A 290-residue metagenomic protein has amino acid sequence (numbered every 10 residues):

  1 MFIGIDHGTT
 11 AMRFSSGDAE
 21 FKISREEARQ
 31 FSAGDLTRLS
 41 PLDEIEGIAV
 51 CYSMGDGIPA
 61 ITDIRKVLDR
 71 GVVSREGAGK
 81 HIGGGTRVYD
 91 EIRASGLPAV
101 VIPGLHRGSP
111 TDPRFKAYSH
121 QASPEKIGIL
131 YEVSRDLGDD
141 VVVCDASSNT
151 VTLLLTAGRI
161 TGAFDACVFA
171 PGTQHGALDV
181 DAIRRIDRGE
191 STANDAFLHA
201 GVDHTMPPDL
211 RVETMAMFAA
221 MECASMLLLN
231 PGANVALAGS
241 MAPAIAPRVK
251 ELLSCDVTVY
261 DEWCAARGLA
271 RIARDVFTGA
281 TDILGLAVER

Functional and structural regions predicted by a protein language model:
M1-F21, G138-A163: Gly/Thr-rich phosphate-binding beta-strand-loop-beta motif of the actin/hexokinase/Hsp70
M1-R65, A94-S95: N-terminal glycine/serine-rich phosphate-binding loop of ATP-dependent small-molecule kinases, especially carbohydrate
I5, I48-V50, P98-G104, A122-S123 (+2 more regions): General beta-strand structural signal in soluble alpha/beta enzymes
D43-Y118: Short beta-strand-loop/turn "lid" adjacent to the catalytic site in phosphate-handling enzymes
P110-D140, A157-P207: Glycine-rich phosphate-binding loop plus the immediately following alpha-helix
E190-V235: Adenine-nucleotide phosphate-binding core of ATP-dependent small-molecule kinases
P231-V249: Glycine-rich phosphate-binding loops at beta-strand->alpha-helix junctions
A244-R248, S254-R290: Glycine-rich phosphate-binding/hydrolytic loop that grips phosphoryl groups
